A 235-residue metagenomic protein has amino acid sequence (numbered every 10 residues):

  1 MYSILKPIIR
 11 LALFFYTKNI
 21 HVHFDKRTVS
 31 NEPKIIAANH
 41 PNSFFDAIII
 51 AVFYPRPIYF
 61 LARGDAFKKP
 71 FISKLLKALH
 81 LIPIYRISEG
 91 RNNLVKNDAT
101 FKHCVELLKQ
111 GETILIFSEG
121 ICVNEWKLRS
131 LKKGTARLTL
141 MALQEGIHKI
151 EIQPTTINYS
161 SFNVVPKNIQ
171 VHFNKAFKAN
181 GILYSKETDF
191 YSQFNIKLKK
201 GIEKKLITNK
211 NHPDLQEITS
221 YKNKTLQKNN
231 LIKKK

Functional and structural regions predicted by a protein language model:
Y2-S3, P7-H40: Helix-to-loop junction immediately C-terminal to a conserved catalytic motif
S3, P7, F71-K74, N168: Generic alpha-helical secondary structure signal
L5-R10, I87-V95: Acidic/glycine-enriched edge-of-secondary-structure segments
N19-D25, D46-A47, F101-K102: A generic local structural motif
T28-N93: Catalytic core of membrane glycerolipid acyltransferases/transacylases, capturing the structured, soluble-facing
N93-K235: Non-catalytic C-terminal accessory region of glycerolipid acyltransferases and related lyso-lipid remodeling enzymes
